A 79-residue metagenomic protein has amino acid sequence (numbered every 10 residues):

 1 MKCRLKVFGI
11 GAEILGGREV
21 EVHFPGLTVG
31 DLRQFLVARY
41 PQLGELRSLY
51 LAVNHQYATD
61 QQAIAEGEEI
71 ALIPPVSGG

Functional and structural regions predicted by a protein language model:
M1-G78: Ubiquitin-like/PB1-type beta-grasp interaction modules and other compact soluble beta-rich domains
